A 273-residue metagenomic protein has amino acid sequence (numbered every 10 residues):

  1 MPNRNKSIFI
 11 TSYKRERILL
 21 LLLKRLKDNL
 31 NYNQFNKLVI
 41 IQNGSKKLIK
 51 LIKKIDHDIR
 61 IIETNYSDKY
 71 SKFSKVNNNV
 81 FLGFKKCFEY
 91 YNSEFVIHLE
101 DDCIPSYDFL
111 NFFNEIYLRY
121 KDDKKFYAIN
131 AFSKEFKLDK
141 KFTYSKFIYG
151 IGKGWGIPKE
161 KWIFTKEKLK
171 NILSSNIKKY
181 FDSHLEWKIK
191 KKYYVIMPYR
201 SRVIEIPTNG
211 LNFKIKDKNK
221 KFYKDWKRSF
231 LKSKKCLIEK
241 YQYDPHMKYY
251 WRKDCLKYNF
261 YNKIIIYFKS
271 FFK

Functional and structural regions predicted by a protein language model:
P2-L99, C103-K273: Peripheral/terminal regions associated with large enzymatic or DNA-binding modules
